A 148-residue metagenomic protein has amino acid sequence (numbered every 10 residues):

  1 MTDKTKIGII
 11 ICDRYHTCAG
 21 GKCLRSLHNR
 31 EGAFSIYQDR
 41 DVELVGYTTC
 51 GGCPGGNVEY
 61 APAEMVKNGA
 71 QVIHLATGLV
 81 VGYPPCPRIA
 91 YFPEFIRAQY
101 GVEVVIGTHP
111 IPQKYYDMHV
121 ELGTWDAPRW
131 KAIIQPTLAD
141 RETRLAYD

Functional and structural regions predicted by a protein language model:
M1-M65, P85-R88, V102, P110 (+2 more regions): Conserved mixed alpha/beta catalytic, RNA-binding, or beta-rich assembly cores of soluble enzyme, regulatory
E59-E94: Mid-chain, well-packed structural core segment of small domains
T77-V81, T108-Q113: Short beta-alpha junction loops
I96-E103: Alpha-helix-loop-beta-strand connector modules within alpha/beta enzyme cores
I133-R141: Charged, glycine/proline-rich intrinsically disordered loops and linkers
